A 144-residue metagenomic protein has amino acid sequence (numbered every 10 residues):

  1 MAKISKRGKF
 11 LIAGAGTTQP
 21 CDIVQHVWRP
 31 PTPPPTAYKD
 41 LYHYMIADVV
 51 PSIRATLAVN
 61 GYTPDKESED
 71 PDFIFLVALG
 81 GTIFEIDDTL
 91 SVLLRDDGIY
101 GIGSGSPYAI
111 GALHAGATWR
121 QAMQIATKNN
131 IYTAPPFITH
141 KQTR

Functional and structural regions predicted by a protein language model:
M1-E69, L93-Q121: Conserved short S/T/G-enriched processing/targeting/catalytic segments and their helical context
A2-I4, D72-A78, P135-Q142: Short beta-strand scaffold segments in enzyme catalytic cores
D72-I99: Long, charge-patterned amphipathic alpha-helical coiled-coil/hairpin "stalk" segments used as oligomerization
G81-I83, T89-S91, S106-Y108, G116-A117 (+1 more regions): Short acidic/polar capping segments at secondary-structure boundaries
A117, Q121-R144: C-terminal binding/interaction regions
